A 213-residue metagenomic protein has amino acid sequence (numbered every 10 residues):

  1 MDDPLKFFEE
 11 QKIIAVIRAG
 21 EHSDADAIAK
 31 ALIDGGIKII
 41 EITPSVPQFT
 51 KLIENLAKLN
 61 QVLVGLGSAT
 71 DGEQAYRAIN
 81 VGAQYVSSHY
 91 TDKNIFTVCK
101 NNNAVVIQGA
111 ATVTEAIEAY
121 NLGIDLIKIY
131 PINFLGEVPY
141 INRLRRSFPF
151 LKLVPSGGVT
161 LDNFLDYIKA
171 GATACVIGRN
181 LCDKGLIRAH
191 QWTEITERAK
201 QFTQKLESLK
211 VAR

Functional and structural regions predicted by a protein language model:
M1-V81, N101, F150, L161-D162 (+2 more regions): Conserved N-terminal beta1-alpha1 strand-loop-helix module at the mouth
V16-R18, K38-V46, L63-T70, A83-T91 (+4 more regions): Catalytic beta/alpha-barrel core
I28, I95-C99, E115: Aromatic/hydrophobic pocket-lining residues that form π-stacking "cages" and hydrophobic walls in ligand
L66-G67, P155-G158, C175-R179: Glycine-rich beta-strand-to-loop/alpha-helix junction loops that act as flexible
H89-I95, K128-E137, A172-Q191: Glycine-rich phosphate-binding active-site loops on the catalytic face of alpha/beta enzymes
V105, A111-E118, L122, Q191-Q201: Ligand-binding grooves and catalytic loops that recognize ribose/phosphate and carbohydrate rings, and esterified lipid
V113-I127, E137-Y140, L144: Anionic-ligand binding region
